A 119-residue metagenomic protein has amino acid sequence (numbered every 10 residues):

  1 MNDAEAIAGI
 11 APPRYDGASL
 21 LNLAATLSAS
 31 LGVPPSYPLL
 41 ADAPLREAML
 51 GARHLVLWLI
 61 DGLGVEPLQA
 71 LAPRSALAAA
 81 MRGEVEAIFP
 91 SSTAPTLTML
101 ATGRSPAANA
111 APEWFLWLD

Functional and structural regions predicted by a protein language model:
M1-L55, G62-D119: Active-site nucleophile/metal-coordination loop of metallo-enzymes that catalyze phosphate/sulfate and related
